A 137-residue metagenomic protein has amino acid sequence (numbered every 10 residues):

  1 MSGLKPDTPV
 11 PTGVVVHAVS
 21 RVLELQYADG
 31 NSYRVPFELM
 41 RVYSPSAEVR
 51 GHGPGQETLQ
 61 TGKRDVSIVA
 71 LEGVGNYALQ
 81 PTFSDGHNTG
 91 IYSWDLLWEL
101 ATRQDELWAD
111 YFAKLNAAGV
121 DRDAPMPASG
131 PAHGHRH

Functional and structural regions predicted by a protein language model:
M1-H137: Motif-centric detector for short Cys/His coordination patterns
